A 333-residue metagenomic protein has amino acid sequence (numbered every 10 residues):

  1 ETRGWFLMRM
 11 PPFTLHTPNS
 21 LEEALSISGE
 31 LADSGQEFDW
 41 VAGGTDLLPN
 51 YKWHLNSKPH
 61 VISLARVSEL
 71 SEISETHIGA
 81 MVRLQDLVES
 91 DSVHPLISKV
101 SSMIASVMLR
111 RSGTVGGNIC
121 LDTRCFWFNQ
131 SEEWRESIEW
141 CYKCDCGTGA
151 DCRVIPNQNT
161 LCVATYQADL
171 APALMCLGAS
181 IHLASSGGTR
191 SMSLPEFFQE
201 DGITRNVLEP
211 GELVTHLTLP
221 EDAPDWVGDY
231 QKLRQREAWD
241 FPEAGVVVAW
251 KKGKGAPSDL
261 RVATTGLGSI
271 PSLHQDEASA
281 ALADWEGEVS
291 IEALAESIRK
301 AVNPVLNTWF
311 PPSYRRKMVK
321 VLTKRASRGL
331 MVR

Functional and structural regions predicted by a protein language model:
R3-R333: C-terminal structural segment of proteins
